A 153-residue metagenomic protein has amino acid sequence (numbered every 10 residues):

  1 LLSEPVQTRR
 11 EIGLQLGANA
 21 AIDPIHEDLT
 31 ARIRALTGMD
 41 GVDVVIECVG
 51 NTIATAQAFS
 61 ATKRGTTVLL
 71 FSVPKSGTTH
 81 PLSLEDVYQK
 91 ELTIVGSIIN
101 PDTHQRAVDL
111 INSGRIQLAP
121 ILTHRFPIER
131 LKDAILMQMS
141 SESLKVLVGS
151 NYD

Functional and structural regions predicted by a protein language model:
L1-Q57: Adenosine-nucleotide cofactor-binding segment
L2, L70, I94-G96: Hydrophobic residues in well-ordered beta-strands that form the structural core
P5-V6, P74, N100: Residues in the short beta-alpha loop(s) of Rossmann-like NAD(P)-binding domains
V44, T67-V68: Conserved catalytic-site loops of classical short-chain dehydrogenases/reductases
A56-S60, P101-D153: C-terminal hydrophobic helical "lid"/dimerization subdomain of Rossmann-like NAD(P)H-dependent oxidoreductases
T62-R64: Helix-to-beta-strand junctions that scaffold the AdoMet/dcAdoMet cofactor pocket in Class I SAM-dependent enzymes
T66-T67, L144: Glycine-centered, small-residue-biased loops immediately flanking beta-strands in adenine/cofactor-binding cores
V73-E91, A107-D109: Rossmann-fold NAD(P)-binding glycine/threonine-rich loop
